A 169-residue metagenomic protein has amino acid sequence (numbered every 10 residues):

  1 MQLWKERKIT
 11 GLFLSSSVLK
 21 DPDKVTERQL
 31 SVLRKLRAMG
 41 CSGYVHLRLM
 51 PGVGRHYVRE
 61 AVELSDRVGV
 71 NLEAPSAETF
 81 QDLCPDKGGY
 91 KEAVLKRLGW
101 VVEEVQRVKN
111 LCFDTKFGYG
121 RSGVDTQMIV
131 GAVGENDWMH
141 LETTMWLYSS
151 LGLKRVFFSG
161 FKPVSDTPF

Functional and structural regions predicted by a protein language model:
M1-Q29, K35-Y57, V62-F113, T126-V130 (+1 more regions): Core AdoMet radical
V53-L64, V133-S150: Catalytic cores of alpha/beta
E78-A93, L141-F169: Radical SAM enzyme [4Fe-4S]-AdoMet core and its adjacent flexible, acidic and glycine-rich loops/tails across
K116-F117: Short, conserved catalytic or adaptor-binding loops enriched in Gly and charged residues
G123: Charged, glycine-interspersed solvent-exposed loop segments at helix/strand-loop junctions that cap or gate access
M128-G134, G160-V164: Glycine-rich beta-alpha junction loops
